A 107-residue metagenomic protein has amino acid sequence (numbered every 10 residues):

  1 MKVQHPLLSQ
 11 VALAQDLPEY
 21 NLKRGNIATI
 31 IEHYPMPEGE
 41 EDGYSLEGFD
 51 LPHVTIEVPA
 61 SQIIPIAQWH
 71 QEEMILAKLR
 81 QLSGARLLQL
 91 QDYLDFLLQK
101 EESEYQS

Functional and structural regions predicted by a protein language model:
K2-Q62, Y93-L98: Basic/aromatic-rich interaction segments and small domains that mediate binding to polyanionic partners
E47-A85: Intrinsically disordered, low-complexity, charged/polar segments
Q71-S107: Interfacial/linker helices and their anchor residues that mediate assembly or domain coupling
